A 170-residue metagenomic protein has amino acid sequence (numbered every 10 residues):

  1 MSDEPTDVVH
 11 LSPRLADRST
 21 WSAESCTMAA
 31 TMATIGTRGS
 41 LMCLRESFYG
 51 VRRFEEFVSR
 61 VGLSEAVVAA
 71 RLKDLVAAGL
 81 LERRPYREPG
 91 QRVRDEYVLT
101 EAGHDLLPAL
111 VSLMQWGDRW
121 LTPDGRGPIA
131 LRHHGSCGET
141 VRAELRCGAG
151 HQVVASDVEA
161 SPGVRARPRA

Functional and structural regions predicted by a protein language model:
S2-L11, Q115-A170: C-terminal regulatory/oligomerization modules of transcriptional regulators
S12-M32: Short, Lys/Arg-enriched N-terminal segment that forms or immediately precedes the first helix of a structured domain
C26-V67: N-terminal helix-turn-helix DNA-binding core of bacterial DNA-binding proteins
G36, E88-L110: Basic, amphipathic "hinge/linker" alpha-helix immediately C-terminal to the N-terminal HTH DNA-binding motif
L72-K73: Short, hydrophobic-biased segments on the C-terminal half of alpha helices that form "recognition helices"
G79-L80: Glycine-centered, phosphate/nucleic-acid-interacting loop/turn motifs that mediate DNA/RNA or nucleotide
R83: Short beta-strand "wing" residues that participate in macromolecule-binding interfaces
